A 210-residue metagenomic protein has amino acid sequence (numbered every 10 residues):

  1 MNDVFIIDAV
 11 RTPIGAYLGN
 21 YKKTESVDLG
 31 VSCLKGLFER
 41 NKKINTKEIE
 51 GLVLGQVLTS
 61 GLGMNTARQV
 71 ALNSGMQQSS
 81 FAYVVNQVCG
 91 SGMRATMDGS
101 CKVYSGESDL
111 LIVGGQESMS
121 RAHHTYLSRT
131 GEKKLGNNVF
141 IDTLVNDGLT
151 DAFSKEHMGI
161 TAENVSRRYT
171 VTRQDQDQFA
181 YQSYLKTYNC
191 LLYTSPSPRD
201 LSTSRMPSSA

Functional and structural regions predicted by a protein language model:
M1-L62, T66-Q69, S74, F81 (+3 more regions): Conserved active-site "lid/cap" helical segment
V10-P13, G55-S60, Q87-S91, G115-S120: Acidic, glycine-rich active-site loops and adjacent beta-strand->loop/helix elements that engage anionic groups
Q56-D109, F153-H157: Conserved catalytic cysteine-centered active-site region of acyl-thioester-dependent Claisen-condensing enzymes
Q87-E117, S166-L192: Active-site-proximal alpha-helical scaffold in enzymes
L110-N164: Flexible glycine-/small-residue-enriched beta->alpha junction loops that bind anionic phosphate/pyrophosphate groups
Y193-D200: Conserved small/polar residues in nucleotide/adenosyl-binding loops
S204-A210: Hydrophobic alpha-helical segments, chiefly the membrane-spanning helices and signal/signal-anchor peptides
